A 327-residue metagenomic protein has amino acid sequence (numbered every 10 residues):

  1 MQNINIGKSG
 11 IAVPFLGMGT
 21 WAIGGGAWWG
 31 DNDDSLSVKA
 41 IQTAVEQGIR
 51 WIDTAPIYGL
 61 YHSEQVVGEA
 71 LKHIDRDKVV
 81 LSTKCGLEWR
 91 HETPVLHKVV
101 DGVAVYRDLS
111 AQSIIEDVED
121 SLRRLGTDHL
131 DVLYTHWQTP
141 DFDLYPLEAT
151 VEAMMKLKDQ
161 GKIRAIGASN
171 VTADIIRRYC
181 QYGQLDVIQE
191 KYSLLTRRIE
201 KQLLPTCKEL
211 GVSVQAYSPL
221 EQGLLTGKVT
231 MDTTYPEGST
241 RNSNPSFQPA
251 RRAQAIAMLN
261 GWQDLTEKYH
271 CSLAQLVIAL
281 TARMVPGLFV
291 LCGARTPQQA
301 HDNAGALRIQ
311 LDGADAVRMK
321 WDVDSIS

Functional and structural regions predicted by a protein language model:
M1-V80: N-terminal binding-site loop/beta-alpha segment at the start of enzyme catalytic domains that lines or forms
N3, Q138-S327: Beta/alpha (TIM)-barrel catalytic core signal, keyed to glycine-rich beta->alpha loops juxtaposed to Asp/Glu that bind
K8, A70-R76, R123-G126, Y179-G183: Acidic (Asp/Glu)-rich catalytic clusters
S9-W28, K84-A104, Y134: N-terminal small/glycine-rich loop or linker at the start of catalytic domains across soluble metabolic enzymes
V13-G17, R50-W51, K78-S82, H129-V132 (+4 more regions): Structural preference for beta-strand elements that scaffold enzyme active sites
A22-D34, V100-I115, D141-D143: Active-site mouth loops of central-metabolism enzymes
D31-A44, S110-R124, T172-R177: Short, acidic/polar
L122-D141: Active-site groove signature of glycoside hydrolases
